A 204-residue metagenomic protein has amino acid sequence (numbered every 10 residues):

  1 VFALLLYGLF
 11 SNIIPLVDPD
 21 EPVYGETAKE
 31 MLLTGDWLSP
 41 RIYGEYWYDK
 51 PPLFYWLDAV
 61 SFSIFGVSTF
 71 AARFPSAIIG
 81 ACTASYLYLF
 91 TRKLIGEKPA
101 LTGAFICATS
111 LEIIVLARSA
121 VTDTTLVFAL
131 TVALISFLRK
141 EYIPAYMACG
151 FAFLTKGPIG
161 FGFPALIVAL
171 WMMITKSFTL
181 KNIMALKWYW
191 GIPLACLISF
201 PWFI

Functional and structural regions predicted by a protein language model:
V1-I204: Membrane-integral, polyisoprenol-dependent glycosyltransferases of the GT-C/oligosaccharyltransferase superfamily
